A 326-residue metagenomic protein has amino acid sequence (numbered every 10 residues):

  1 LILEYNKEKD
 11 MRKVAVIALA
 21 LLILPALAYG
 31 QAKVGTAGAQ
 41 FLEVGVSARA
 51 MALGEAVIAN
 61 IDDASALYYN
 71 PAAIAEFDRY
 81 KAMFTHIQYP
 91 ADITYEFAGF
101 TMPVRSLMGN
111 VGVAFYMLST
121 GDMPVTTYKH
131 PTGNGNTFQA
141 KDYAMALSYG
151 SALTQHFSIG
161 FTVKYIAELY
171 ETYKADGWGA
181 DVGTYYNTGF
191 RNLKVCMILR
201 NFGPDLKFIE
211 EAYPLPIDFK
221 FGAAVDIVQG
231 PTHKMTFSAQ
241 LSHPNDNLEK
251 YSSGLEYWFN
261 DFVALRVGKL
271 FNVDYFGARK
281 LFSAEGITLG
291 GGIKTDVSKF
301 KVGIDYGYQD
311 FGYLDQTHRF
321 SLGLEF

Functional and structural regions predicted by a protein language model:
L1-D10: Short, Lys/Arg-enriched N-terminal segments with co-localized hydrophobic residues within the first ~10-30 amino acids
M11-R12, G323: N-terminal hydrophobic targeting signals that begin at the initiator methionine
K13-V14, A50: Hydrophobic alpha-helical segments, especially transmembrane helices and their immediate juxtamembrane helical caps
V14-P25: Sec-dependent N-terminal signal peptides
A26-G30: Sec/Tat signal peptide C-region and signal peptidase I cleavage site
Q31-F326: Subset of outer-membrane beta-barrel
